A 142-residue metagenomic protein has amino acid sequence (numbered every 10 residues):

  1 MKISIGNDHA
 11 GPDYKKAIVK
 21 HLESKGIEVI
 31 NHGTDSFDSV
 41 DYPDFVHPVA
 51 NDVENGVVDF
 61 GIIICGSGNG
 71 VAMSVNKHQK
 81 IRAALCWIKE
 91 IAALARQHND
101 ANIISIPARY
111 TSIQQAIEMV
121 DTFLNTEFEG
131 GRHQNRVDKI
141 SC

Functional and structural regions predicted by a protein language model:
K2-I3, V57-G61, K80-R82: Short active-site oxyanion
S4-G6, A10, K89-C142: C-terminal binding/interaction regions
I5-E23: Glycine-rich phosphate/diphosphate-binding loop of Rossmann-like nucleotide-binding domains
E28-S39: A short beta-strand-loop structural module common to alpha/beta enzyme folds
P43-H47, W87-I88: Charged helix-capping and loop-helix junction motifs
F45-I63, S67: Short, structured active-site "lid" loops
I63-S105, R109: Mid-chain, well-packed structural core segment of small domains
